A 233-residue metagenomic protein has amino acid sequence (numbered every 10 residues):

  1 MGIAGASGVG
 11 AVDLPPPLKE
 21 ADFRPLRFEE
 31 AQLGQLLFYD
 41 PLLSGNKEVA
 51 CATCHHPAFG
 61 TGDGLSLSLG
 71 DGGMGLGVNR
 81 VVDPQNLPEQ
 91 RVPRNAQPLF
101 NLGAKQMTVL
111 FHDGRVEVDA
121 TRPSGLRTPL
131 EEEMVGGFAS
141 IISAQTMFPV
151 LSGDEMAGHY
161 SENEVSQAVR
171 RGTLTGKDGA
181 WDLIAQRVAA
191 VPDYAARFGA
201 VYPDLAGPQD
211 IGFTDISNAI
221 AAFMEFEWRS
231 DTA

Functional and structural regions predicted by a protein language model:
M1-G2: Sec-dependent N-terminal signal peptides
G5-A233: Periplasmic c-type cytochrome electron-transfer domains
